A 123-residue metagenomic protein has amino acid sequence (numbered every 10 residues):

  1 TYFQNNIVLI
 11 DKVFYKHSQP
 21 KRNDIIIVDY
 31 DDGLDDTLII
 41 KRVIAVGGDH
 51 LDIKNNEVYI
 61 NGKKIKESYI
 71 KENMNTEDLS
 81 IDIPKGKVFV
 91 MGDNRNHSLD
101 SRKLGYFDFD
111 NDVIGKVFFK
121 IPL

Functional and structural regions predicted by a protein language model:
T1-L123: Extended hydrophobic leader/signal-anchor segments used for secretion and membrane insertion
